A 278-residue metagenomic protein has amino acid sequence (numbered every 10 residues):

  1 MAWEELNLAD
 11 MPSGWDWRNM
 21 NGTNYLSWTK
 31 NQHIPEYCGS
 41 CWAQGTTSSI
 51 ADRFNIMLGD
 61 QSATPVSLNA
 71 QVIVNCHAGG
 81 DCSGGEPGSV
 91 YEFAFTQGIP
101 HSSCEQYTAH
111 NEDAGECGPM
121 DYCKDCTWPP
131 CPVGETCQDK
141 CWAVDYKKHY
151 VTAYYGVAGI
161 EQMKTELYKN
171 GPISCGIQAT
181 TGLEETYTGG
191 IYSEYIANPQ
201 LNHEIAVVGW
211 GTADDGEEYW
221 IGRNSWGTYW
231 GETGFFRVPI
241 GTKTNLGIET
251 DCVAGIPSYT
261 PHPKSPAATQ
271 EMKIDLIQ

Functional and structural regions predicted by a protein language model:
M1-Q278: Catalytic-core signature of thiol
